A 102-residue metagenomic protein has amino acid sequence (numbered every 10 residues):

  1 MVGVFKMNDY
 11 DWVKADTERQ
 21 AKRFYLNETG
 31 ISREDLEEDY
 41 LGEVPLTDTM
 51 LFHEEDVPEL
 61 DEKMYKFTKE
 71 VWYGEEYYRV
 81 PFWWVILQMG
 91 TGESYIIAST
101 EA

Functional and structural regions predicted by a protein language model:
M1-D9, A21: Short aromatic-glycine-(Arg/Gly/Cys) micro-motifs in beta-strand/loop hairpins
K6-D16, M89-G90, T100-A102: Short, flexible beta-strand-to-coil junctions
D16-R23: GIY-YIG-like beta-to-alpha core
N27-A102: Short, mixed-charge low-complexity intrinsically disordered segments
